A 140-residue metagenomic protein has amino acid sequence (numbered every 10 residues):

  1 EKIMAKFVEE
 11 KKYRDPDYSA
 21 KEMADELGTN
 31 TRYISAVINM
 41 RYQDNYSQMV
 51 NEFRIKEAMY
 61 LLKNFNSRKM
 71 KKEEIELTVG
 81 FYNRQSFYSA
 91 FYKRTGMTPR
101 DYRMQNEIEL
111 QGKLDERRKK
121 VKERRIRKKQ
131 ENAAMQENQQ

Functional and structural regions predicted by a protein language model:
E1-E74, T78, A90-K93, R100 (+1 more regions): Membrane-proximal linker segments that couple transmembrane helices to downstream signaling/catalytic modules
T31, N83-Q85: The DNA-contacting recognition helix of HTH DNA-binding domains and analogous helical DNA-recognition elements
N83, T98-P99: Residue-level detector of short coil/turn "hinge" positions at structural boundaries
S86, T95: Ser/Thr-centric signal marking residues that sit in or immediately flank functional binding/regulatory motifs
